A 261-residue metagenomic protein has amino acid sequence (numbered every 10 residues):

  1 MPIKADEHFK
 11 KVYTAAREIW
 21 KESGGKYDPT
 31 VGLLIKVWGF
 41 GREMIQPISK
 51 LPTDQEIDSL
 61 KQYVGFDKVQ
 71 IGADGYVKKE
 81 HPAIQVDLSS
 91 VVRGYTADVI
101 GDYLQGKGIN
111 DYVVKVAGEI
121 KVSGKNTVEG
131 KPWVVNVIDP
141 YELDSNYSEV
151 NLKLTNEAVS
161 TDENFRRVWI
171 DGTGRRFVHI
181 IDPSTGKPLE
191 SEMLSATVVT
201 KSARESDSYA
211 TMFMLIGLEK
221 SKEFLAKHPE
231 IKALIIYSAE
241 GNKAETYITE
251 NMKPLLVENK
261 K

Functional and structural regions predicted by a protein language model:
M1-K261: Mature catalytic core of soluble alpha/beta enzymes
